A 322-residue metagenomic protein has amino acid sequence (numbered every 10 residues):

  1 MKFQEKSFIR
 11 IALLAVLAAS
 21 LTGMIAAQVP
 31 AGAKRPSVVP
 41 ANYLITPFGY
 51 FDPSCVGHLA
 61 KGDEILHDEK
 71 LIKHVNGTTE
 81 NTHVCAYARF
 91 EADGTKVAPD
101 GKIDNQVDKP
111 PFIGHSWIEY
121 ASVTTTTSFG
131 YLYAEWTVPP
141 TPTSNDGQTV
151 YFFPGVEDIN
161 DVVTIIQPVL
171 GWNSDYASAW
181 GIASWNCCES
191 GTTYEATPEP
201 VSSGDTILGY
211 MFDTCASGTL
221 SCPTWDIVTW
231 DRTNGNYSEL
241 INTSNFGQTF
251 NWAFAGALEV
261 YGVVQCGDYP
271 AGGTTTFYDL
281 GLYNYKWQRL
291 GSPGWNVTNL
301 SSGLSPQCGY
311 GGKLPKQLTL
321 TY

Functional and structural regions predicted by a protein language model:
M1-K34: Sec-dependent, cleavable N-terminal signal peptides
V29-Y322: Exposed, interaction-prone regions of secreted/extracellular proteins
